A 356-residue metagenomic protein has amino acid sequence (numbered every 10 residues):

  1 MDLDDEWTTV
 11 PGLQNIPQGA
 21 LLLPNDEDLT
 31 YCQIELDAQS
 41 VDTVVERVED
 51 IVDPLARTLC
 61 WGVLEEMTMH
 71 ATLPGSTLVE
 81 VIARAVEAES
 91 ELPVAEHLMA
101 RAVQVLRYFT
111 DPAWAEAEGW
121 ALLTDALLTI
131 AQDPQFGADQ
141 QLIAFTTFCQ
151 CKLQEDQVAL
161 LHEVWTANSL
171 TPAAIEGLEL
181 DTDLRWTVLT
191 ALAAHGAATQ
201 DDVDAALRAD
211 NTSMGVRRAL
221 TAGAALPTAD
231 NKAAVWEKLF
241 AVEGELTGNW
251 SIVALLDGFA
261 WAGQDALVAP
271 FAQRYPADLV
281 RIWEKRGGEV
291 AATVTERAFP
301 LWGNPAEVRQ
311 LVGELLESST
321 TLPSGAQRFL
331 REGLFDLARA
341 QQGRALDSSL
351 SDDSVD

Functional and structural regions predicted by a protein language model:
E6: Catalytic and substrate-binding regions of extracellular carbohydrate-active enzymes, especially polysaccharide lyases
V10-D356: Long, ordered, helix-rich scaffold segments
